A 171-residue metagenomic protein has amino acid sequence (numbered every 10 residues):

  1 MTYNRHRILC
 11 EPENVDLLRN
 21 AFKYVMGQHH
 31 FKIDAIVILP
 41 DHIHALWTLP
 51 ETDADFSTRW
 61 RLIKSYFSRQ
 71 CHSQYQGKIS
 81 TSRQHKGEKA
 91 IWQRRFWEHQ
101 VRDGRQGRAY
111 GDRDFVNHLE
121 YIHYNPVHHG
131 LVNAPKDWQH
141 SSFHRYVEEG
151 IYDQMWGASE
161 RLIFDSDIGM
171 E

Functional and structural regions predicted by a protein language model:
M1-E171: Short catalytic/metal-binding and nucleic-acid-binding patches
